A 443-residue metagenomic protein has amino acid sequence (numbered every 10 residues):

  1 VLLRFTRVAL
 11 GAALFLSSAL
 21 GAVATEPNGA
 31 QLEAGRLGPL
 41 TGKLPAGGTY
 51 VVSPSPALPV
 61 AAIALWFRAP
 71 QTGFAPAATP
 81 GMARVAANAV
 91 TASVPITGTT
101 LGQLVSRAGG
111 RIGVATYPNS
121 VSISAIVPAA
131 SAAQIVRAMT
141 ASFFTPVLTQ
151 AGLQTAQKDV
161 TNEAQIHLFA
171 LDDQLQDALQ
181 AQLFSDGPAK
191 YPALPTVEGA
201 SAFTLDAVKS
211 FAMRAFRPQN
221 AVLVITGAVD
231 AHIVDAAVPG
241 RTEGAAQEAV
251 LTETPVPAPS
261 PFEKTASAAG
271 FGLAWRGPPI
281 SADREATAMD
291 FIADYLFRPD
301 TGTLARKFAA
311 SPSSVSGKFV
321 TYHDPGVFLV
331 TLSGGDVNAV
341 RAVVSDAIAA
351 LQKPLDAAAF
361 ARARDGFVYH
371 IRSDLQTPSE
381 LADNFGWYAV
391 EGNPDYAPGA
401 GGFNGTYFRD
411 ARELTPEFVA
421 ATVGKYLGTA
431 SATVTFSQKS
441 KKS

Functional and structural regions predicted by a protein language model:
A9-A19: Bacterial N-terminal signal peptides
A22-L32, A221-G227, T331, L355 (+1 more regions): C-terminal regions of mature proteins
E26-G29, S185-A189, R217-I280, S440: An aromatic/glycine/proline-enriched structural segment found at the starts of mature extracellular/organellar domains
E26-V60: N- or domain-start disorder-to-order transition segments that initiate the globular core
G47-Y50, L65, R84-A86, V105 (+13 more regions): Buried hydrophobic packing residues in well-ordered domains
I63-I126, F169, Y191-P192, L296-P312: M16/MPP (pitrilysin/insulinase) zinc-metallopeptidase core fold and M16-derived inactive scaffolds
G98-F211, D346, F360-D383: Acidic/histidine-enriched segments that form metal/cofactor-coordinating and catalytic pocket/exosite environments
G272-A274, L296-G334: A structural supersecondary motif
